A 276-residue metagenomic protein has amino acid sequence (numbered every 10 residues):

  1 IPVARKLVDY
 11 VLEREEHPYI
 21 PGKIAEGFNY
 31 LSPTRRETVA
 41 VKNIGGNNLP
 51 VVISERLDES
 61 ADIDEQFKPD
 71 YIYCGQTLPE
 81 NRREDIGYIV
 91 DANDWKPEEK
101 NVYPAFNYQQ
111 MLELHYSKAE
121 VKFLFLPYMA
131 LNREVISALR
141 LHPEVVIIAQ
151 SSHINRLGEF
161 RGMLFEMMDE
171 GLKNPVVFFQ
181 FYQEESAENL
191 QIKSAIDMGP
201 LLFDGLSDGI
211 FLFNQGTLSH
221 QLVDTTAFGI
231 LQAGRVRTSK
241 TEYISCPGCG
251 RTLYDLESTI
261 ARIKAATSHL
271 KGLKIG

Functional and structural regions predicted by a protein language model:
I1, L201, C246: Conserved, mostly hydrophobic/aromatic
P2-I20, R82-I89, G216-V236: C-terminal helical cap(s) of enzyme catalytic domains, especially alpha/beta-barrels
V3-A4, P79-I89, A130-E134, H153-M163 (+3 more regions): Active-site-adjacent beta->alpha loops and helix N-cap segments on the catalytic face of soluble alpha/beta enzymes
V8-Y19, Q76, R140, L164-G171 (+4 more regions): Structural signal for hydrophobic packing residues in well-ordered secondary-structure cores of soluble enzyme domains
E15-G46, I89, G229-R251, A261: Long, charged amphipathic helices and adjacent flexible linkers at domain junctions
N29-G158: Active-site beta->alpha loop and helix N-cap motifs at the rims of alpha/beta catalytic domains
A61-D64, E134-S137, G158-G162, E185-L202: Catalytic cores of alpha/beta
E159-L164, M168-E185, H220-T225, V236-G276: Small-residue-enriched alpha-helical segments and adjacent helix-cap loops that form tight helix-helix packing
